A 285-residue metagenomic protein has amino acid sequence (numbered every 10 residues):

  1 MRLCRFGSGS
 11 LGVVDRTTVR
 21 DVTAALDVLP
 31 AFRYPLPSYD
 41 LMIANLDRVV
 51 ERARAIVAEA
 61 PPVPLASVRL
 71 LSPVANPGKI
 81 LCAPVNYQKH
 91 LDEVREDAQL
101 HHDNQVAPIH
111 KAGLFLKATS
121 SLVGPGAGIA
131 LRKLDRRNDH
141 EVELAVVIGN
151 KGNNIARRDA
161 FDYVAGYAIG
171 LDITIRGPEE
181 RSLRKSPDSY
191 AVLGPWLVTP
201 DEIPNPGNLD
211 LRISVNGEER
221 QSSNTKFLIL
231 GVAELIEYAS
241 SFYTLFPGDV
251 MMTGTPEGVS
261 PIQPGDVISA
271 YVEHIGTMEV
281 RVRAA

Functional and structural regions predicted by a protein language model:
M1-N104, P108, P204, R212 (+1 more regions): N-terminal non-catalytic cap/leader segment that marks the start of a structured domain
S8, N86-Y87, A118, K151 (+2 more regions): A generic "binding-loop/recognition-motif" signal
D15-T17, A24-A25, A127, L134 (+1 more regions): Surface loops and adjacent helix of pleckstrin homology
I43-R54, P61-R69, P73, H90 (+1 more regions): Catalytic-pocket segment enriched in acidic/His residues
P77-A233, F242: Glycine-enriched loop-and-adjacent helix/strand subsegments that border the catalytic/binding cleft of enzyme cores
